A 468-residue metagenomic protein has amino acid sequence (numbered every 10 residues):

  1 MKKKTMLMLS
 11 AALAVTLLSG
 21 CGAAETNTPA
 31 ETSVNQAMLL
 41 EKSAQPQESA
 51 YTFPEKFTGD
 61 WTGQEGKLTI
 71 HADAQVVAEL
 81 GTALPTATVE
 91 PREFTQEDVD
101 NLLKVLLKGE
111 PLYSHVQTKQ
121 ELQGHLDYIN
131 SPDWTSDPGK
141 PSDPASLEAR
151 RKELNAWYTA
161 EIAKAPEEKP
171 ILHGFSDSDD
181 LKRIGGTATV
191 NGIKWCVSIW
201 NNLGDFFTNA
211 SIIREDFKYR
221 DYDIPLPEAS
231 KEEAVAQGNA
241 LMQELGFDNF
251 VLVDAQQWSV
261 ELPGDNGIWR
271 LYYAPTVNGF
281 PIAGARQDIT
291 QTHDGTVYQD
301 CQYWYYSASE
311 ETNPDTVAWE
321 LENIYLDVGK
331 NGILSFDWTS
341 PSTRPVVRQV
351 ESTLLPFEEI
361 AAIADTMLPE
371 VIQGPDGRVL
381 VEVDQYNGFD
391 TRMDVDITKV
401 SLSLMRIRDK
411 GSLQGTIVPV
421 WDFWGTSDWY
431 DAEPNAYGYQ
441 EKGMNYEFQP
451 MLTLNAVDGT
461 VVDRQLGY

Functional and structural regions predicted by a protein language model:
M1-M8: Bacterial N-terminal signal peptides that target proteins for export
A12-L13: Repetitive helical segments and hydrophobic/amphipathic motifs
T16-G20: C-terminal motif of bacterial Sec signal peptides marking the signal peptidase cleavage site
G22-P314: Preferential activation on post-signal-peptide N-terminal prodomains/segments of secreted or lumenal proteins
T95, S230, L355-E359, N455: Helix N-cap and loop-to-helix transition residues
N201-L226, E322-T353, M444-Y468: A short, surface-exposed interaction/processing loop segment used at functional sites
A236-E433: Segments that shape or occlude catalytic/ligand-binding pockets
R406-V420, T426-Y468: C-terminal soluble interaction/assembly domains
